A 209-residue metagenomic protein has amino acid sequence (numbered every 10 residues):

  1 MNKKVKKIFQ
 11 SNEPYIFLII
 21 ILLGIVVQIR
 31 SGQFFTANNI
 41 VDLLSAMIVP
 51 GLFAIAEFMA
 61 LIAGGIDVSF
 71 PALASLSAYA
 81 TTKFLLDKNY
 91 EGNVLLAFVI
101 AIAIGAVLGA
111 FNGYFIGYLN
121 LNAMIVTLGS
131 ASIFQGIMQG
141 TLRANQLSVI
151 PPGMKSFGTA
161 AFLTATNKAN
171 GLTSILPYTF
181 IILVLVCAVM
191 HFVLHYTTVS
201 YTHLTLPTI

Functional and structural regions predicted by a protein language model:
M1-A54, K88-L96, T173: Membrane-interfacial amphipathic/re-entrant helices at transmembrane-helix boundaries
K7, M124-V199: Transmembrane helix-bundle core of multi-pass membrane transporters and related energy-transducing complexes
P14-L18, L43, A72-L73, L95-A103 (+2 more regions): Hydrophobic alpha-helical transmembrane segments
L18-V26, I55, V99-F111, I137 (+1 more regions): Generic alpha-helical transmembrane segments of integral inner-membrane proteins, especially permease/transport modules
V27-R30, F34-K88, Y114-L121: Single transmembrane alpha-helix segments in multi-pass membrane proteins
Y90-A131: Alpha-helical transmembrane segments within multi-pass membrane transporters and channels
T202-T208: Conserved small/polar residues in nucleotide/adenosyl-binding loops
